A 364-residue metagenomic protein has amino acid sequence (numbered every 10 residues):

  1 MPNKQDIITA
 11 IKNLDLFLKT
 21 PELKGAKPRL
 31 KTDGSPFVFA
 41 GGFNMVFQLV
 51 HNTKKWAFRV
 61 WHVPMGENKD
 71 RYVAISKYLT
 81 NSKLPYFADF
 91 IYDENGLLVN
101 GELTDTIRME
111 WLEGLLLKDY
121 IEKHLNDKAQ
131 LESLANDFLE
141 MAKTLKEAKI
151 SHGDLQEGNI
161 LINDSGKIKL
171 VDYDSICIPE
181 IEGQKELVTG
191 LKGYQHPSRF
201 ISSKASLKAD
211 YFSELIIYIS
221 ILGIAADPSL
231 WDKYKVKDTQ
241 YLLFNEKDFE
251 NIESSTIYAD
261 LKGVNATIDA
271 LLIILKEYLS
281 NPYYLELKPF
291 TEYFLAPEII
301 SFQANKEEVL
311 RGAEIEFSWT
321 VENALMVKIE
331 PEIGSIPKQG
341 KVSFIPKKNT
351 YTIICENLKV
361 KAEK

Functional and structural regions predicted by a protein language model:
M1-F37, K69-Y72: Juxta-kinase regulatory segment immediately upstream of eukaryotic protein kinase catalytic domains
G34-P36, G42-D89, N100: ATP-binding glycine-rich loop module of kinase domains
Y86-S133, G183: Conserved structural core of kinase catalytic domains
A142, K146-N163: Catalytic-loop of the protein kinase fold
D172-C177: Activation of the activation-loop gatekeeper triad in protein kinase-fold domains
Q184-R199: Conserved activation segment of eukaryotic-like protein kinases, specifically the C-terminal portion of the activation
G223-A296: Helical subdomain adjoining the active site within ATP-dependent kinase catalytic cores
G334-I354, L358: Solvent-exposed segments in extracellular or luminal domains encompassing
